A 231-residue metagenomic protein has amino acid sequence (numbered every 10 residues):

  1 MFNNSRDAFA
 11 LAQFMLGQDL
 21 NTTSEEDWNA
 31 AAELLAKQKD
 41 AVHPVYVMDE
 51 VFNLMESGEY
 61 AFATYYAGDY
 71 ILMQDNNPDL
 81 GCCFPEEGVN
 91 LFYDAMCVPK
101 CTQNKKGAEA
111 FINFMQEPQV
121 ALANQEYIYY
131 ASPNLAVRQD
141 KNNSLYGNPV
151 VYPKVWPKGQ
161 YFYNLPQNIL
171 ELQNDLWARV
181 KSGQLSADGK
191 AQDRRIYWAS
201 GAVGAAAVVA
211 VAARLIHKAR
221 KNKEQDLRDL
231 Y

Functional and structural regions predicted by a protein language model:
M1-E56: Extracytoplasmic ligand-binding site segments that recognize negatively charged/polar headgroups
M1-F2, P44-V45, A61-Y65, G81-F84 (+1 more regions): Structural recognition of the beta-strand scaffold that forms the well-ordered cores of secreted hydrolase catalytic
S5-A8, A67-I71, E87-N90, Q103 (+1 more regions): Solvent-exposed loop/turn segments at secondary-structure junctions within structured extracellular/periplasmic domains
Q13-Q18, A36, D40, E56 (+5 more regions): Sec-exported extracytoplasmic/periplasmic mature domains
A32-K37, N76-K100: Periplasmic-binding protein-like
E56, F62-D79, I128: A ligand-binding cleft/hinge motif common to bilobed small-molecule-binding domains
N90, D94, P99-Q160: Mature extracytoplasmic/periplasmic domains
K158-Y231: Conserved C-terminal helix/tail region of periplasmic/extracytoplasmic solute-binding proteins
